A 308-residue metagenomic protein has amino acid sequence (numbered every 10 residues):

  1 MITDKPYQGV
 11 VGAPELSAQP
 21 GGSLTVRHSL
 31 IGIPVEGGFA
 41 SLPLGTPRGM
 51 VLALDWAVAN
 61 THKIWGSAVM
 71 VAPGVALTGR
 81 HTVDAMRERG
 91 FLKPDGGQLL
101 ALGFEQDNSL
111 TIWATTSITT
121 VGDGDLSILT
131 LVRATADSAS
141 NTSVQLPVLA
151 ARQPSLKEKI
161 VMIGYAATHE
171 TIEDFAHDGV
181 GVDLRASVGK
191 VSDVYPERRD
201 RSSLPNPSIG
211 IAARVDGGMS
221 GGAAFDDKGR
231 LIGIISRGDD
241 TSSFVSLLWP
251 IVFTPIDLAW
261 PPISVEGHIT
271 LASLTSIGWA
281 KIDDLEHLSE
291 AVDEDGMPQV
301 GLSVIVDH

Functional and structural regions predicted by a protein language model:
M1-A40: N-terminal targeting leaders that route proteins to membranes or the secretory/organellar pathways
H28-G49, W56-K63, G90-S155: Conserved catalytic-core segment of clan PA serine endopeptidases
R48-N60, V132, A136-Q145, E173-I269: Active-site region of chymotrypsin-like
V51-P73, G79: A conserved glycine-rich beta-strand in the N-terminal activation segment of trypsin-fold
A68-M70, T115, V191, A224: Conserved hydrophobic positions within beta-strands
T78-D84, G164-A167, G217, G233-T241: Short beta->alpha transition motifs characteristic of CBS
V148-D183: Short glycine/Trp-rich loop-beta-loop segment that forms part of the substrate-binding cleft
A167, L231, I235-H308: C-terminal cap/linker of serine protease catalytic domains
